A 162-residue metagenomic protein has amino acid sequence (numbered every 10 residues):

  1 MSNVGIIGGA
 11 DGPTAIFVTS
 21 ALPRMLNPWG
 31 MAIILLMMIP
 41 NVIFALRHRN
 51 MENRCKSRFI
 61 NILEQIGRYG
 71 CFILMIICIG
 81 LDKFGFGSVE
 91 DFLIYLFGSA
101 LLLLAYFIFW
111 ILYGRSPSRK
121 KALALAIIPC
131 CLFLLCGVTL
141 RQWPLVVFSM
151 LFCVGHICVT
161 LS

Functional and structural regions predicted by a protein language model:
M1-A21: Alpha-helical membrane segments and immediately flanking helix-loop junctions that form or couple to the substrate/ion
S2-N3, W29-I34, V89-A100, K120-A124: Structural signature of hydrophobic alpha-helical transmembrane segments
P23-I43: N-terminal signal-anchor transmembrane alpha helix
V42-F59: Membrane-interface helix-loop junction between the first two transmembrane segments
C55-L93: Membrane-helix boundary elements
L74-G85, A105-Y113, C136: Membrane-helix exit/interface motif
G98-W110, S118-W143, F148-H156: Hydrophobic alpha-helical membrane segments
I157-S162: Juxtamembrane boundary at the C-terminal end of a transmembrane helix
